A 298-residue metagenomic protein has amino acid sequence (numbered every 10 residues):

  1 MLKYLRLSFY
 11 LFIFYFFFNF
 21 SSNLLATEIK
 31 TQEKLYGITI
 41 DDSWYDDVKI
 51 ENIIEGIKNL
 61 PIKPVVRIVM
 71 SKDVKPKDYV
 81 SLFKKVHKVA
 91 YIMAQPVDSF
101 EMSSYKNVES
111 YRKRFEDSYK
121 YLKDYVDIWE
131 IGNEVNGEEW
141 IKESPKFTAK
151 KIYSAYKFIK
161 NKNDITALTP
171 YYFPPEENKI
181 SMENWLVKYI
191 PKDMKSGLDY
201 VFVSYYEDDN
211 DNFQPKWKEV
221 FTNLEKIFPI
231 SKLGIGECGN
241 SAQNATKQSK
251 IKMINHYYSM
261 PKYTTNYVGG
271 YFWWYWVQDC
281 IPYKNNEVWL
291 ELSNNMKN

Functional and structural regions predicted by a protein language model:
M1-A26: Classical Sec-dependent N-terminal signal peptides that target proteins to the secretory pathway
A26-K72, W274: Boundary/entry segment of secreted carbohydrate-active catalytic domains
I29-K30, E51-P61, K77-M93, D117-D124 (+3 more regions): Acidic (Asp/Glu)-rich catalytic clusters
S71-D73, I92-S103, V135: Aromatic-lined carbohydrate-binding surfaces of glycoside hydrolases
K85-H87, S104-I131, S144-K160, S181-G197 (+1 more regions): An active-site-proximal structural segment forming one wall of the substrate-binding cleft that immediately precedes
A90, A94-P96, D127, N133 (+5 more regions): Aromatic- and acid-rich polysaccharide-binding/catalytic face of secreted or lumenal carbohydrate-active enzymes
D117-P145, A167-P174, Y205, V268-V277: Active-site groove signature of glycoside hydrolases
K232-N298: Substrate-binding cleft of secreted/luminal carbohydrate-active enzymes
